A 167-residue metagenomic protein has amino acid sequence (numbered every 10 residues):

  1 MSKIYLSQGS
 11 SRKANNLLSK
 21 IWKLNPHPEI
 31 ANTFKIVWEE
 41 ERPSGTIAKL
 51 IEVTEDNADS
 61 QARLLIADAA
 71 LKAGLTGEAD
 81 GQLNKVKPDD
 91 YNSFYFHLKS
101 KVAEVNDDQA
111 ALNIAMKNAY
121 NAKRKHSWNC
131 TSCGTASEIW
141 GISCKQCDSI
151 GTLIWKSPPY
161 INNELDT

Functional and structural regions predicted by a protein language model:
M1-I142, Q146, L153-T167: Repeat-based scaffolding regions
